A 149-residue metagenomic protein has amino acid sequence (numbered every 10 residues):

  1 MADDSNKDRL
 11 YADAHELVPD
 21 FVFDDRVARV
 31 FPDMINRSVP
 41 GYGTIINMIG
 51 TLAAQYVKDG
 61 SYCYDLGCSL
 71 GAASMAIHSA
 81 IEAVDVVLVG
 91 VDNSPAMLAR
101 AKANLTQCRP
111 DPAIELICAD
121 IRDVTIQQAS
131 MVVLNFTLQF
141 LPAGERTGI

Functional and structural regions predicted by a protein language model:
M1-D20: N-terminal auxiliary segments of SAM/dcSAM-dependent transferases
E16-D20, D25-I45: Class I SAM-dependent methyltransferase Rossmann-like catalytic core, especially the SAM/SAH-binding loop
G41-D59: Conserved alpha-helix/loop element of class I SAM-dependent methyltransferases that forms part of the SAM/SAH-binding
Y64, S69-R122: Class I SAM-dependent methyltransferase SAM/SAH-binding core
D123-Q127: Short conserved loop adjoining the S-adenosyl-L-methionine
V133: A conserved beta-strand element that flanks and buttresses the S-adenosyl-L-methionine
T137: Hydrophobic adenine-recognition pocket in adenosine-nucleotide-binding enzymes
L141-I149: A short, conserved alpha-helix within the catalytic core of class I
